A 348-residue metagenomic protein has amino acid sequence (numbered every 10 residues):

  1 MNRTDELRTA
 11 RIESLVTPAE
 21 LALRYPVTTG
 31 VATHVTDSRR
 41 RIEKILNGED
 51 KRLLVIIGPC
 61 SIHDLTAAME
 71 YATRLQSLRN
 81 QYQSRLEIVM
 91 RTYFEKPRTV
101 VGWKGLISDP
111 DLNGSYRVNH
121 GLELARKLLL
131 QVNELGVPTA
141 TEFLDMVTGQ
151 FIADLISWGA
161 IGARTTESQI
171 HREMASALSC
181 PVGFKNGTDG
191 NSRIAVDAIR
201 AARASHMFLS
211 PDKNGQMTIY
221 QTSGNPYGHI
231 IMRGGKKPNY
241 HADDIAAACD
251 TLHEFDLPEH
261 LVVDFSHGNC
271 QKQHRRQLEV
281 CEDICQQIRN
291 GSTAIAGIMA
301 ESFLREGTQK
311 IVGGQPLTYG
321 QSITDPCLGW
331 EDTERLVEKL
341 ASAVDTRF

Functional and structural regions predicted by a protein language model:
N2-D5, A72, R85-Y240, D244-I245 (+8 more regions): Active-site-facing alpha/beta catalytic cores
D5-L46: N- or domain-start disorder-to-order transition segments that initiate the globular core
T17-P26, T222-G234, L317, Q321: Gly-rich Lys/Arg/Thr-decorated short loops/hinges at beta-loop-alpha junctions or inter-strand turns that position
L46-E49, R79-Q83, L129-G136, Q221-T222 (+1 more regions): Acidic (Asp/Glu)-rich catalytic clusters
L54-A67, D325: Conserved phosphate/anionic-ligand binding catalytic regions in large, soluble enzymes, centered on
G58, V263, G329: Conserved, mostly hydrophobic/aromatic
A68-Q81: Histidine-anchored nucleotide/phosphate-binding helix
F303-T346: Internal helix-turn-beta structural module
